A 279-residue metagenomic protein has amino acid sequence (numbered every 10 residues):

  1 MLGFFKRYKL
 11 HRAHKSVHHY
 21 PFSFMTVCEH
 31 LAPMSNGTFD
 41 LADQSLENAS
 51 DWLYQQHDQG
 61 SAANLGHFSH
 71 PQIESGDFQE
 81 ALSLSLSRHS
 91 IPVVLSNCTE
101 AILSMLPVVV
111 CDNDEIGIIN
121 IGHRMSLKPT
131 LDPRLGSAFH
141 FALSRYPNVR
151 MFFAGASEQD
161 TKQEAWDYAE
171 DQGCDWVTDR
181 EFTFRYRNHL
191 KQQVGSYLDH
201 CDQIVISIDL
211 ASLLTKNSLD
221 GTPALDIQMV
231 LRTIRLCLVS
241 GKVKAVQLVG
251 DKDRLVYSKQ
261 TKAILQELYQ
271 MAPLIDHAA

Functional and structural regions predicted by a protein language model:
L2-A279: Conserved alpha-helical scaffold segments that buttress catalytic/binding sites
